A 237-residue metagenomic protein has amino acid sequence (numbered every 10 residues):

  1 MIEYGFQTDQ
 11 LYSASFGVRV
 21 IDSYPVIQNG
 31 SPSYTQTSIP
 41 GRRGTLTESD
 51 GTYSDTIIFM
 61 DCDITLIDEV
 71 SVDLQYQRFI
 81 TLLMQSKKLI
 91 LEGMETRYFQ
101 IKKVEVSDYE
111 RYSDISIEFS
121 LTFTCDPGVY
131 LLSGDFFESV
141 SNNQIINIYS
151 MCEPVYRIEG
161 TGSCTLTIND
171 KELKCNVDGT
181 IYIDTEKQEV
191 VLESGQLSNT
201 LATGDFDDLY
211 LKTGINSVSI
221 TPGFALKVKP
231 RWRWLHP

Functional and structural regions predicted by a protein language model:
M1-S38: Polar/acidic, low-complexity leader/linker segments enriched in S/T/G and N/D
I2, F6-T8, T124-D126, Y210: Mixed-charge, glycine-accented linear interaction segment located at domain edges/termini
Q7, D63-E105: Short, acidic/charged, Gly/Pro-enriched secondary-structure junctions
Y24-F59: Short, solvent-exposed beta-alpha or beta-beta edge segments that form flexible loop/patches at the rim of ligand
P25, K88-V129: Short beta-strand and beta-hairpin "edge-sheet" elements
T45-V70, I115-G128, N216: Oligomerization/assembly interface segments of phage tail-like spikes and tubes
T52-T56, T81-L83, S113-I117, I148-S150 (+1 more regions): Solvent-exposed loop and beta-edge segments used for protein-protein assembly and interaction
Y130-P237: Intrinsically disordered, low-complexity segments enriched in serine, threonine, and glycine
